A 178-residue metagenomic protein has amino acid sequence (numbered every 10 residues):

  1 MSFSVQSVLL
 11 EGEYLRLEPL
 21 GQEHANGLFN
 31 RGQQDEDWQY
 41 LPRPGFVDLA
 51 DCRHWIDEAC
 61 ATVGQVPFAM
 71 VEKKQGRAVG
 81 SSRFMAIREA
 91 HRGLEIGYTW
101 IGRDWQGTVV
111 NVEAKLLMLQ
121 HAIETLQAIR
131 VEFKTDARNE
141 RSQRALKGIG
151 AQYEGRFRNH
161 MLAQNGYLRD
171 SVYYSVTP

Functional and structural regions predicted by a protein language model:
M1-V110, H121, T125, M161 (+1 more regions): GNAT-family acyltransferases
M118: Alpha-helical, largely C-terminal catalytic domains that coordinate divalent metal ions via clustered Asp/Glu/His
E124-K134: Conserved GNAT acetyl-CoA-binding A-motif
F133-Q143: Conserved beta-strand-loop-alpha-helix junction that forms the acyl-donor binding cleft
K134, Q152-Y167: Conserved catalytic-core motifs of GNAT/GCN5-like acyltransferases
A145-K147: Hydrophobic residues within well-ordered alpha-helices
